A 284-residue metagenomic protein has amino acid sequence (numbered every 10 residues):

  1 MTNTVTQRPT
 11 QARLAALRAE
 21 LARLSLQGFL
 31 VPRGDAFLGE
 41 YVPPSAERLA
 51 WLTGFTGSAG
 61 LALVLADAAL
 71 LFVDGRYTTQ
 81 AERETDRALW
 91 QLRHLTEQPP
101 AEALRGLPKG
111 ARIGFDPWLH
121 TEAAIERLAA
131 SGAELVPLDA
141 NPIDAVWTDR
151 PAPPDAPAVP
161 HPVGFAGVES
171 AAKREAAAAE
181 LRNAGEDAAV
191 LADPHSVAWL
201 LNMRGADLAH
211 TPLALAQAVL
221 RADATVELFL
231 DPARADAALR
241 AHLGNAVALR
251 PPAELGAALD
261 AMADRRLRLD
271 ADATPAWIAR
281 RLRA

Functional and structural regions predicted by a protein language model:
M1-A284: Terminal domain-start leader segments
